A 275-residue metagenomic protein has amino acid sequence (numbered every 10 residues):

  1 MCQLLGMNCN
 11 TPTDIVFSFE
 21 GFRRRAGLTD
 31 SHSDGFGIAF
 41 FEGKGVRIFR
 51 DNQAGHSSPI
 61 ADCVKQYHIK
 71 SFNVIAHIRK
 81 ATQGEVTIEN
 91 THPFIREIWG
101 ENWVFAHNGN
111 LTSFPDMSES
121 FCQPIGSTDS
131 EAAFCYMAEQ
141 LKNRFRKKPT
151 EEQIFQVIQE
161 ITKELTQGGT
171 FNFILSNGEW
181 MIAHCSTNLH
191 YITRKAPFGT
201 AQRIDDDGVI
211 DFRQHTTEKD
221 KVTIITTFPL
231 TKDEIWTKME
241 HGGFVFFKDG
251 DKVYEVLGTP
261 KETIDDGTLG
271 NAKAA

Functional and structural regions predicted by a protein language model:
M1-P59, V74, A201, G242-F244 (+1 more regions): Extreme N-terminus nucleophile/cap motif
C2, W103-S113, F247: Conserved beta-strand-loop-short alpha-helix elements that form and flank the Mn2+/Mg2+-coordinating active site
G43-R47, E101-N102, S113-C122: Cytosolic regulatory regions built on CNB/CRP/Popeye-like sensor folds
N52-V64, I78-E101, M117-S120: Short acidic (Asp/Glu) patches
S113-P115, E119-R144: Glycine-rich phosphate-binding loop plus the immediately following alpha-helix
G126-D129, T187-I210: Gly/Ser/Thr-rich active-site loops/lids in small-molecule metabolic enzymes that frequently grip phosphoryl groups
K147-T187: Catalytic core of PPM/PP2C metal-dependent serine/threonine phosphatase domains
T200-F244: A conserved acidic, glycine/proline-rich C-terminal tail/linker
